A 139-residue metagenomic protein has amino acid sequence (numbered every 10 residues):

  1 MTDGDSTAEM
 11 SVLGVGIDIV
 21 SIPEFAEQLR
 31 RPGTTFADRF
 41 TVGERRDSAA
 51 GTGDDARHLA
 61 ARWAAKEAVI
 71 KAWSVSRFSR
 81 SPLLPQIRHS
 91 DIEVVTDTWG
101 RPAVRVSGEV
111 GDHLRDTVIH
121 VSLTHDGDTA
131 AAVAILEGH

Functional and structural regions predicted by a protein language model:
T2-H139: Core catalytic alpha/beta fold that binds nucleotide/phospho-ligands
